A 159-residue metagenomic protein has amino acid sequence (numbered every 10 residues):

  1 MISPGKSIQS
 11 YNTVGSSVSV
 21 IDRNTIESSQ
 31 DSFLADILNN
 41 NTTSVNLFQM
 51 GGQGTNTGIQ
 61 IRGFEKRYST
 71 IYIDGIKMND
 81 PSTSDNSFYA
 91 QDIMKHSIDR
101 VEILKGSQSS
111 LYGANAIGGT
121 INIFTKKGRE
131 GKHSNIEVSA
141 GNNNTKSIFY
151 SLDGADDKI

Functional and structural regions predicted by a protein language model:
M1-E27, K66: Short, acidic, small-residue-rich periplasmic hinge/interaction motif at the N-terminus of Gram-negative outer-membrane
V14, S44-T55, P81-S82, G113-I117: Short, glycine-/polar-rich solvent-exposed loops and beta-turns at beta-strand/coil boundaries
V18, R23, D31, A35-N39 (+1 more regions): Extracytoplasmic/secreted envelope proteins and their assembly/folding machinery, especially bacterial periplasmic
L34-L38, T57-Q60, S69-Y72, F88-M94 (+3 more regions): N-terminal periplasmic accessory domains that precede and gate Gram-negative outer-membrane beta-barrel machines
A35, N39-K77, D99-R100: Extracytoplasmic beta-strand/coil segments of soluble accessory domains associated with Gram-negative outer-membrane
G51, V138-I148: Solvent-exposed loop/turn segments connecting transmembrane beta-strands in outer-membrane beta-barrel proteins
K77-K105: Short acidic/polar hinge/loop motifs at secondary-structure boundaries that mediate gating or recognition
K158-I159: Repeated loop/turn-to-beta-strand initiation elements of outer-membrane beta-barrel proteins
